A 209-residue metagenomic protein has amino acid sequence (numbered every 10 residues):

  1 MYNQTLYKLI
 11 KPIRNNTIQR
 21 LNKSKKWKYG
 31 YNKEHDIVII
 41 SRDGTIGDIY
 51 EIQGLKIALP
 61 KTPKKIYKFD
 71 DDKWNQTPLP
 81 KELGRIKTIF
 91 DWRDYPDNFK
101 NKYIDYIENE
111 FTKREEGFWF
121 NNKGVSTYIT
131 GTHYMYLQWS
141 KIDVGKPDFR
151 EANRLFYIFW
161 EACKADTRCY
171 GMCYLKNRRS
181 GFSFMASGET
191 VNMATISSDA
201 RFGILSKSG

Functional and structural regions predicted by a protein language model:
M1-G209: Phosphate/NTP-binding elements of NTP-utilizing enzymes
